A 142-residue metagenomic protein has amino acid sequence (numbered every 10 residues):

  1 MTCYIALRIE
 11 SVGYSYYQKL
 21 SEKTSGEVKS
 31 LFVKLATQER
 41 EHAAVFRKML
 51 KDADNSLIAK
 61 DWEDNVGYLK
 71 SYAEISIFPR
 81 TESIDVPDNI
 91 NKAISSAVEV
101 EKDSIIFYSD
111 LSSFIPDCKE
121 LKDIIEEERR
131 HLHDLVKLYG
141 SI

Functional and structural regions predicted by a protein language model:
M1-I142: Non-heme di-metal
